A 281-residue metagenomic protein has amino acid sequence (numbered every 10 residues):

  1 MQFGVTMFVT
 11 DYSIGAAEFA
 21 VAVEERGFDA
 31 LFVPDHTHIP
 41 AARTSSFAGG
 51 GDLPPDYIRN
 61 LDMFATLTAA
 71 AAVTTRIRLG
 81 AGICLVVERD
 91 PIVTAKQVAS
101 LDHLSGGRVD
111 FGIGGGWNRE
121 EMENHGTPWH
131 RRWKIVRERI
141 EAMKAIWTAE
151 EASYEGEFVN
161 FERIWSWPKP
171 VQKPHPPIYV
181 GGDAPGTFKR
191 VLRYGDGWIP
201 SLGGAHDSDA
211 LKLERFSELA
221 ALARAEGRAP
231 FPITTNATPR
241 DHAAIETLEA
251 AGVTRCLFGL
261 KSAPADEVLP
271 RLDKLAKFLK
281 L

Functional and structural regions predicted by a protein language model:
M1-L281: Active-site-adjacent structural elements that line small-molecule/cofactor binding pockets in enzymes
